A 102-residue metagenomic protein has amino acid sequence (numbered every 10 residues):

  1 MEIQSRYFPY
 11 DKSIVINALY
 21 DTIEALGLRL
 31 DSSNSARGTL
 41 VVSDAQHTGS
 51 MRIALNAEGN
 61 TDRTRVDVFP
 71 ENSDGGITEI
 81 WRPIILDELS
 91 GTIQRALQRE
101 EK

Functional and structural regions predicted by a protein language model:
M1-K102: Ser/Thr-rich, low-complexity intrinsically disordered terminal regions
